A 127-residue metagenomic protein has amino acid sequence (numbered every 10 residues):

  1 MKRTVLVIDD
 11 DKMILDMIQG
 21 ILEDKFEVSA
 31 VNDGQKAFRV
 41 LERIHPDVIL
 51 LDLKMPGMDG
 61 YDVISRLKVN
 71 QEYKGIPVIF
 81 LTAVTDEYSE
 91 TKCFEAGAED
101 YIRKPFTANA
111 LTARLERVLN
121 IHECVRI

Functional and structural regions predicted by a protein language model:
K12-S29: Two-component/phosphorelay signaling modules centered on CheY-like receiver
V31-Q35, E90, A108: Conserved Asp/Asn-Gly motif in the active-site loop of CheY-like receiver
N32-V48: Acidic, metal-coordinating helix/loop segments flanking the phosphotransfer/catalytic sites of two-component signaling
D52, T82: Active-site residues of response regulator receiver
M55: Receiver (REC) domain active-site loop signature in two-component systems and cognate sites in sensor histidine kinases
F106-E116: C-terminal output helix
